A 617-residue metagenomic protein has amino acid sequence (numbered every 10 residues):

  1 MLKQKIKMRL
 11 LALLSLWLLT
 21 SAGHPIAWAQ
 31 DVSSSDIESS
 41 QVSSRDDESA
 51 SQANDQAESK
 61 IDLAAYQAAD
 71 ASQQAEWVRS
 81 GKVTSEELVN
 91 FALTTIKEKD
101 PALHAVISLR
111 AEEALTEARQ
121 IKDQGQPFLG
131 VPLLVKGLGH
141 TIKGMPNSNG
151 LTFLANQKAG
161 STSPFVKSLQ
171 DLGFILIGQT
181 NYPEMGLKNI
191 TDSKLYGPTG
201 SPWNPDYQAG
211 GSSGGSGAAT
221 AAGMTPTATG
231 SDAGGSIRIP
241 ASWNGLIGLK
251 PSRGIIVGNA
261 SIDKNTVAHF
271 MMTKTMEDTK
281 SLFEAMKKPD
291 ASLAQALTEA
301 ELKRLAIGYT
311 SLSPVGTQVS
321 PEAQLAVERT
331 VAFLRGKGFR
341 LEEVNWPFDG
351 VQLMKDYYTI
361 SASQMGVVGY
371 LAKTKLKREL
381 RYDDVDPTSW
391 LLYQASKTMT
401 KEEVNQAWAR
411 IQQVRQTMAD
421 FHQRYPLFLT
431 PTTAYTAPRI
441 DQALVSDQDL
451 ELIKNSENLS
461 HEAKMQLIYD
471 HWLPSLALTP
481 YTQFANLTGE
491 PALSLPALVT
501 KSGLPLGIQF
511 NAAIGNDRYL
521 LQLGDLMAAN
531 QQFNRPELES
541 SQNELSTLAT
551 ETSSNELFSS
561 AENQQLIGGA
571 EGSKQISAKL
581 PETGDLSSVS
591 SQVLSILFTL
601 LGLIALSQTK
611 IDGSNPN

Functional and structural regions predicted by a protein language model:
L11-S21, L601: Bacterial N-terminal signal peptides
S21-D36, L586-S587, G613: Sec-dependent signal peptide cleavage junction
I26-K60, S546-K574: Low-complexity, acidic Ser/Thr/Pro-rich repeat tracts that form intrinsically disordered stalk/linker regions of very
D46-D123, A285-A477, L487, Q532-L545: Amidase signature
S59-T227: Gly/Ser-rich catalytic/binding loops embedded in alpha/beta enzyme cores
G150, S212, S261-A268, T310-V315 (+1 more regions): Flexible glycine/proline-enriched surface loops and loop-helix/loop-strand junctions
D171, A222, T227-S311, E328-K337 (+3 more regions): Structural helix-boundary/capping segments
K579-N617: A cross-kingdom C-terminal cell-surface attachment/processing module
